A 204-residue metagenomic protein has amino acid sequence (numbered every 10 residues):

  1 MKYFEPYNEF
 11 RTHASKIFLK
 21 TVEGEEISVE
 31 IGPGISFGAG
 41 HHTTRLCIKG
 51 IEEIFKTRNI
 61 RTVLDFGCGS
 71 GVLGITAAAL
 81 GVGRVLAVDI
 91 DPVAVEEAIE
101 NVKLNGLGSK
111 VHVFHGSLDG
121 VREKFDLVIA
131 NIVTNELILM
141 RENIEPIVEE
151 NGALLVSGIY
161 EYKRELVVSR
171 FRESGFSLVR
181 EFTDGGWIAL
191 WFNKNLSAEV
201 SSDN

Functional and structural regions predicted by a protein language model:
M1-V22: N-terminal auxiliary segments of SAM/dcSAM-dependent transferases
K20-G24, G120-E123: Short loop/helix-cap segments at secondary-structure boundaries that form the rim of catalytic
G24-P33: Glycine/charged-rich beta-loop-alpha catalytic/anionic-binding loops adjacent to active sites
P33-G116: Conserved SAM/SAH cofactor-binding pocket of Class I
K49, I90-E199: S-adenosylmethionine
